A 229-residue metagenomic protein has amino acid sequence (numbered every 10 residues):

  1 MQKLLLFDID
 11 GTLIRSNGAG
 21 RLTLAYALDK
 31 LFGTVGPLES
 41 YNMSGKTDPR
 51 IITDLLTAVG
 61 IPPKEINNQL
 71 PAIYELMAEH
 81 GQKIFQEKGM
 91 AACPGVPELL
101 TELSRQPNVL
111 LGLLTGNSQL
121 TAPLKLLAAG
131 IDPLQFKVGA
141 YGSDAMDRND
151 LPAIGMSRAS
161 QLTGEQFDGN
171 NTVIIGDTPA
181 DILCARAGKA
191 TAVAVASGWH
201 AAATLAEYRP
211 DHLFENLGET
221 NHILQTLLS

Functional and structural regions predicted by a protein language model:
M1-F7, V59-P62, N171, Q225 (+1 more regions): Non-catalytic pre-domain segments flanking phosphatase-related domains
M1-S44, R50-T53, T57-A58, A202: Active-site neighborhood of HAD-like aspartate-dependent phosphohydrolases
T12, V96-A129, G139-M146: Substrate-recognition element of Asp-dependent hydrolases with the DxDx(T/V) motif
S40, S44, N67-P71, P133-D147 (+1 more regions): A short, structured active-site edge motif that brings together acidic residues
T57-T101, Q106: Metal-dependent phosphoesterase signature
A140, H212-L217: Short acidic-hydrophobic, aromatic-tinged amphipathic segments that line or gate anion-handling sites
A153-I182: Conserved Lys-Pro-Asp/Glu-containing loop-to-beta segment of HAD-superfamily phosphomonoesterases, centered on
I174-H212: Acidic, Mg2+-coordinating phosphoryl-transfer loop and its flanking beta/alpha structural elements, shared across
